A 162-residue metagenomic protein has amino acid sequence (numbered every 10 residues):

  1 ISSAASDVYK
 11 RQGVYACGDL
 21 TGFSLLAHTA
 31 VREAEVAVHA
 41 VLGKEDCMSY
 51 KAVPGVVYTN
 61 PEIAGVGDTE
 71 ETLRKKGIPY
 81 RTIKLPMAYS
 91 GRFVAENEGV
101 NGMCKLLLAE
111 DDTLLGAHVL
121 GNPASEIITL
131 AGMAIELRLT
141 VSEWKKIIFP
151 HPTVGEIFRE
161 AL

Functional and structural regions predicted by a protein language model:
I1-A5, Y9: Single conserved hydrophobic/aromatic residue that forms the stacking wall/gate of nucleotide- or nucleobase-binding
D19-L20: Active-site metal-binding loops of divalent metal-dependent hydrolases
H28-Y50: Internal hydrophobic alpha-helix adjacent to the cofactor/substrate pocket in enzyme cavities
L42, T59-T69, R74-L162: Flexible, glycine-rich terminal cap/loop adjacent to redox cofactors in electron-transfer oxidoreductases
D46-E62: Flexible, acidic loop-helix segments that line cofactor/substrate-binding pockets
